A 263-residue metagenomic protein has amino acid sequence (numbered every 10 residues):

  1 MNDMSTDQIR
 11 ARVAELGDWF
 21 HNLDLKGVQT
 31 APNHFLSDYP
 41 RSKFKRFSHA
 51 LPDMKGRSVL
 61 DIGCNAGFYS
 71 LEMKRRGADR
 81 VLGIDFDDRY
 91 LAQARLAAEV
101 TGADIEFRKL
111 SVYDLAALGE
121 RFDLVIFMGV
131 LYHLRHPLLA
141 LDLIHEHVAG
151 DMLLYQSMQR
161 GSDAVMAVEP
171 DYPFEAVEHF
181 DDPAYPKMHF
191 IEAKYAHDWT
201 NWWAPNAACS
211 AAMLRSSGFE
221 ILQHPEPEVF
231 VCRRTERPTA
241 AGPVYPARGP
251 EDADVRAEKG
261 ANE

Functional and structural regions predicted by a protein language model:
M1-Q29: N-terminal, positively charged/glycine-rich alpha-helical extensions of SAM-dependent methyltransferases
G27-Y39: Class I SAM-dependent methyltransferase Rossmann-like catalytic core, especially the SAM/SAH-binding loop
S37-K55: Conserved alpha-helix/loop element of class I SAM-dependent methyltransferases that forms part of the SAM/SAH-binding
D53-M54, G119, L141: A short, aliphatic-rich alpha-helical micro-motif
R57-N65: Conserved class I S-adenosyl-L-methionine
G67-L71: Glycine-rich SAM-binding Motif I of class I
E72, R76-K109: Class I SAM-dependent methyltransferase SAM/SAH-binding core
Y113-D114, F122, I126-F127, L131 (+1 more regions): S-adenosyl-L-methionine-dependent methyltransferase catalytic module, highlighting the catalytic core
